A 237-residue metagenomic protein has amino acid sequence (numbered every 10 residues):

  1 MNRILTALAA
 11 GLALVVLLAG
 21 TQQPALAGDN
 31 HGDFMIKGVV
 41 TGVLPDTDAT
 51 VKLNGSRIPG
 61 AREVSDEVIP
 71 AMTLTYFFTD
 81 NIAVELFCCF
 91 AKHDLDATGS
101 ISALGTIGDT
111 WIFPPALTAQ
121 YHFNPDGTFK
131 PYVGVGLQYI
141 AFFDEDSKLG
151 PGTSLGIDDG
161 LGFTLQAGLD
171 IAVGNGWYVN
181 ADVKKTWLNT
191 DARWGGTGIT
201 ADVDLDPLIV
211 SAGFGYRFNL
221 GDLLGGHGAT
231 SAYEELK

Functional and structural regions predicted by a protein language model:
M1-H31, N219-K237: Cleavable N-terminal export/targeting peptides
L26-T75, G213-G225, E235-K237: Short glycine/proline- and aromatic-enriched beta-strand/turn motifs that initiate or cap beta-hairpins
G28, G42-L44, M72-K148, P207-F218: Gram-negative (and chloroplast) outer-membrane scaffold detector with strong preference for beta-barrel transmembrane
D33, S65-P70, I112-A116, G160-T164 (+1 more regions): Transmembrane beta-barrel architecture of outer-membrane proteins
M35, A83, T128-K130, A172 (+2 more regions): Membrane-spanning beta-strand positions in outer-membrane beta-barrel proteins
D48-R62, K92-I112, I140-L161, W187-L205: Flexible, solvent-exposed loop segments that connect beta-strands
A49, H93-A97, G174-K237: Predominantly the C-terminal beta-signal and adjacent terminal strand-loop region of outer-membrane beta-barrel
P115-L117, G134-Y139, D158-L169, V183-K185: Hydrophobic alpha-helical segments of small multi-pass membrane proteins
